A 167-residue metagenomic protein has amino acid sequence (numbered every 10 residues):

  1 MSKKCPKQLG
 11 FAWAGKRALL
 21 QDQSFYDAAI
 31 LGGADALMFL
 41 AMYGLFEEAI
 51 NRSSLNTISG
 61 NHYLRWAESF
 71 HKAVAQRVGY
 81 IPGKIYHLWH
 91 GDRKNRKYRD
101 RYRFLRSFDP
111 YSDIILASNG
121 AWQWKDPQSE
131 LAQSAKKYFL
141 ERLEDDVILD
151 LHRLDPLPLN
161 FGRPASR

Functional and structural regions predicted by a protein language model:
M1-G15: A recurrent flexible, glycine/aromatic-enriched loop bordering the glycosyltransferase active site that acts as
S2-P6, S24-A29: Active-site rim elements
W13, Q21-D22, G44: Active-site micro-motifs of SAM-dependent methyltransferase domains
R17-A18, G91: Short loop segments at secondary-structure junctions
A18-L20, I85: Short, well-ordered alpha-helical scaffold segment located in the soluble/lumenal catalytic or ligand-binding core
D22-Q23, W89: Residues that scaffold the ATP/ADP-binding catalytic core of kinase and kinase-like folds
A29-R167: C-terminal catalytic/acceptor-binding lobe
